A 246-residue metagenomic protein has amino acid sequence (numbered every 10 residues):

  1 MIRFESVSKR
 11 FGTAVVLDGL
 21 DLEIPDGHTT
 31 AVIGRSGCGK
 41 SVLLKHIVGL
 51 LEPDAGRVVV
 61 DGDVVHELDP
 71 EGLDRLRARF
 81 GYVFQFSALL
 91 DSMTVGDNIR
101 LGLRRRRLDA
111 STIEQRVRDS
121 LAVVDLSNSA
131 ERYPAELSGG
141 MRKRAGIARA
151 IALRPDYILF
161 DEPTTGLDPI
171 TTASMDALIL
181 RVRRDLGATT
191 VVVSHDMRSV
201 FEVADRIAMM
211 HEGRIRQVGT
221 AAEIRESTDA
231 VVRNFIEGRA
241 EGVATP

Functional and structural regions predicted by a protein language model:
V48: Helix-to-loop junction immediately C-terminal to a conserved catalytic motif
V64, R104, S111-N128: Conserved ABC ATPase "signature" region
Y133-L137, M141: Conserved ABC ATPase signature
A152-D156: A short, proline-enriched helix->beta-strand linker immediately N-terminal to the Walker B motif in ABC-type P-loop
I158-D161: Catalytic Walker B motif of ABC-type/P-loop ATPase nucleotide-binding domains
